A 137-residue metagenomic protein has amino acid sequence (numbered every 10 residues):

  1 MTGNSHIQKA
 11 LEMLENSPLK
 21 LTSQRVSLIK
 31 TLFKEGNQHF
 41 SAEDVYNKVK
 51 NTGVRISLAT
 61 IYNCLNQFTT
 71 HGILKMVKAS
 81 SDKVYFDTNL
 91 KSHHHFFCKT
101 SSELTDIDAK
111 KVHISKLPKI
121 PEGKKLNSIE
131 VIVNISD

Functional and structural regions predicted by a protein language model:
M1-K34: Intrinsically disordered, low-complexity serine/threonine- and proline-rich regulatory segments
E35-F40: Short capping segments at the starts of secondary-structure elements
D44-Y46, I61: A short acidic, leucine-rich amphipathic alpha-helix
I61-F68: Basic amphipathic alpha-helical segments that dock to polyanions
T70-D137: Non-DNA-binding regulatory cores of transcription-related proteins, predominantly C-terminal effector-binding
